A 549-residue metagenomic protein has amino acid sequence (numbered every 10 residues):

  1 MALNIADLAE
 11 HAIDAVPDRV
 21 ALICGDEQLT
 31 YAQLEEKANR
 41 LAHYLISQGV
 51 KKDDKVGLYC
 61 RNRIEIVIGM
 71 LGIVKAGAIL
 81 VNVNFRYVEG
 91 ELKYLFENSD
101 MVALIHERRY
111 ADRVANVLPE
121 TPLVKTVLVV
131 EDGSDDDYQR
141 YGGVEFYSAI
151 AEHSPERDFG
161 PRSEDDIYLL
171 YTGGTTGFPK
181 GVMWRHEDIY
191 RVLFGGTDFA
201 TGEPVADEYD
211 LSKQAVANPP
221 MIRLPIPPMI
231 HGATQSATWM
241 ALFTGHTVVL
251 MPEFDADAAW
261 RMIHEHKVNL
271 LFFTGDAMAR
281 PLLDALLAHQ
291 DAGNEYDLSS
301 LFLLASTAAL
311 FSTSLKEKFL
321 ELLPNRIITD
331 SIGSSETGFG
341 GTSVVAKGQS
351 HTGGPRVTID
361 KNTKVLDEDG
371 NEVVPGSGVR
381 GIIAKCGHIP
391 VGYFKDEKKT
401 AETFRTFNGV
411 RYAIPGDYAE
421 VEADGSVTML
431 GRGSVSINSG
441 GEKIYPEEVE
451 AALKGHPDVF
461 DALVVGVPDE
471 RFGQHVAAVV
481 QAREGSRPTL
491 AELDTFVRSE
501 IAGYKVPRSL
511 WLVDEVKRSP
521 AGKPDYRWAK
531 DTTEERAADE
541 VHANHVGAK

Functional and structural regions predicted by a protein language model:
P17, E152-Y171, G177-F178, K213-I222: Conserved pre-ATP/AMP-binding loop-to-beta segment of ANL
D18-R63, V67, L71, V88-K93: Conserved AMP-binding/adenylate-forming core of the ANL superfamily
S47-Q48, K75-S148: Structural core segment of the AMP-binding/adenylate-forming
Y87, K93-F96, L104-H106, R261 (+8 more regions): AMP-binding/adenylate-forming catalytic core of the ANL superfamily
V130, A502-K523, V546-A548: AMP-binding/adenylate-forming catalytic domain of the ANL superfamily
Y147, F243-T244, V268-F273, L283-T352 (+2 more regions): Gly/Ser/Thr-rich phosphate-binding loop
Y190-I226, I230-F272, A285, H289: Conserved AMP-binding/adenylation subdomain of ANL enzymes
T358, N371-F404, E442-I444: Conserved ATP/PPi-binding loop(s) of AMP-dependent carboxylate-activating enzymes
